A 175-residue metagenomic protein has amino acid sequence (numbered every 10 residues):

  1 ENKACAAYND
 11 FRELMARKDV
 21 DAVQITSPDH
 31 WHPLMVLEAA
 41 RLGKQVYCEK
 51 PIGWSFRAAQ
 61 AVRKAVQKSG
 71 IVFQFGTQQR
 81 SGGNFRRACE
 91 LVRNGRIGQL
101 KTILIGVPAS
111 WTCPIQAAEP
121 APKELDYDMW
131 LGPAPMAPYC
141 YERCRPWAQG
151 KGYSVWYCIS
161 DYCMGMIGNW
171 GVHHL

Functional and structural regions predicted by a protein language model:
E1-C48, W54-V72: N-terminal glycine-/serine-/threonine-rich beta1-alpha1-beta2 phosphate-ribose binding loop of Rossmann-like
N9-E13, C89-E90, Y153: A generic local structural motif
K18, Q24-S27, V92, V107 (+1 more regions): Sec/Tat-exported extracytoplasmic proteins
P33, L37, Q60, G82-R86 (+1 more regions): A structural signal for well-ordered alpha-helical segments within the folded catalytic domains of diverse enzymes
Q45-G132: A contiguous active-site-proximal alpha/beta segment in oxidoreductase catalytic domains
T77-N84, V107-L175: Mid-domain beta-loop-alpha active-site segment that forms a flexible, acidic cofactor/metal-binding surface
